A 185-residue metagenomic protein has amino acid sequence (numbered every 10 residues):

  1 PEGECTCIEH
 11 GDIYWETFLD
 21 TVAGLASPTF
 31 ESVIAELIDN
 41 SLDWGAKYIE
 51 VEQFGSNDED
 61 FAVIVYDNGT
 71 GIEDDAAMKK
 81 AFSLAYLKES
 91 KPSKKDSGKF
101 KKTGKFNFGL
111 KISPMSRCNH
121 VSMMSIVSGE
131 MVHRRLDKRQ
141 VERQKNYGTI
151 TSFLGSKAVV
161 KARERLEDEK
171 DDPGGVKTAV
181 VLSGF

Functional and structural regions predicted by a protein language model:
P1-D58, D75-F82: Bergerat-fold GHKL ATPase/HATPase_c domain
W44, L84-K88, H120, M124: Conserved, well-folded catalytic cores of nucleic-acid-processing and energy-transducing macromolecular machines
N57-E59, P173-G174: Short flexible coil/turn linkers enriched for glycine and charged/polar residues that connect secondary-structure
V63-I64: Hydrophobic/aromatic residues in the conserved F-box-adjacent beta-strands of the Bergerat ATP-binding
D67: Acidic ATP/Mg2+-coordinating residue in the GHKL
T70-G71: Glycine-rich G1-box
K80-T103: Bergerat-fold ATP-binding/catalytic subdomain of histidine kinases
D96-F185: GHKL-type ATPase core
